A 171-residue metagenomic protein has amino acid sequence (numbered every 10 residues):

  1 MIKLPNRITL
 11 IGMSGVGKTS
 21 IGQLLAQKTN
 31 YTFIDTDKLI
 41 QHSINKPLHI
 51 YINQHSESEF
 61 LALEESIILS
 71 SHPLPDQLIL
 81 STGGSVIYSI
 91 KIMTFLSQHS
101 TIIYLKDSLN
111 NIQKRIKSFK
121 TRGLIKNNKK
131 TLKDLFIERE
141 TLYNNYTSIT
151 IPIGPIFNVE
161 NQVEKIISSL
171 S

Functional and structural regions predicted by a protein language model:
I2-P5, L24, K28, T141-S171: NTP-dependent small-molecule kinase module
L4-I8, P75-D76: Pre-Walker A (Motif I) flank of P-loop NTPase domains
M13: P-loop (Walker A) phosphate-binding loop of NTP-binding proteins
V16: ATP-binding Walker
T19: Walker A/P-loop
Q27-K38: Post-Walker A helix-loop "phosphate-sensing" segment adjacent to the P-loop in P-loop NTPases
T36-T94: ATP-dependent small-molecule kinase phosphotransfer cores that center on conserved nucleotide phosphate-binding segments
H99-E140: A glycine- and Lys/Arg-enriched "phosphate-lid" helix/loop adjacent to the NTP-binding pocket of small-molecule kinases
